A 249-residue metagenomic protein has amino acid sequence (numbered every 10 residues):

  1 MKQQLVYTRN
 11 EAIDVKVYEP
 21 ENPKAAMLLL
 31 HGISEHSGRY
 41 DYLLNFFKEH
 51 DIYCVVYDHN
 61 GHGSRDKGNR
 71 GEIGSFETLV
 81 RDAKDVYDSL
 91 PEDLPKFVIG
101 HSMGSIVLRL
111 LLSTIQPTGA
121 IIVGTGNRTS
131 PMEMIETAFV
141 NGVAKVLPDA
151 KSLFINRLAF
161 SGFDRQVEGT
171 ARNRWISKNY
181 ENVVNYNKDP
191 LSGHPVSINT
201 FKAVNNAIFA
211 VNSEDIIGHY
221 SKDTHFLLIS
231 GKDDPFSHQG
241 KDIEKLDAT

Functional and structural regions predicted by a protein language model:
M1-E19: N-terminal cap/lid segment of alpha/beta-hydrolase-fold proteins
K24-G32: Short beta-strand element of the alpha/beta-hydrolase
G32-E35, S102, K232-D233: Active-site glycine-rich loops that stabilize anionic/oxyanionic intermediates across multiple enzyme folds
S37-G68: Conserved alpha/beta-hydrolase
I73-P91: Alpha/beta-hydrolase active-site loop
I99-G104, L108: Gly/Ala-rich beta-loop-alpha elbow adjacent to hydrolase catalytic centers
L108-L191: Alpha/beta-hydrolase-fold enzymes
L228-S230: Short beta-strand/loop motif that positions the catalytic acidic residue of the alpha/beta-hydrolase fold
